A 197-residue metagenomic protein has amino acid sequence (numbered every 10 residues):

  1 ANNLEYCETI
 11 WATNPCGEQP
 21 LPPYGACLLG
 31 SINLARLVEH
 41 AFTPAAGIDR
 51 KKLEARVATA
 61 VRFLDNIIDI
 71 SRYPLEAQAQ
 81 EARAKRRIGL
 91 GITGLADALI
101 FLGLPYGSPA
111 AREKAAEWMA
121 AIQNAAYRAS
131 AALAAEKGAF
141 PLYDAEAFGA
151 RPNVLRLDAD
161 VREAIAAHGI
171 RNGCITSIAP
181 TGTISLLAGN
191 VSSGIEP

Functional and structural regions predicted by a protein language model:
A1, T176-S177, L186: General beta-strand structural signal in soluble alpha/beta enzymes
A1-A82, R87, G94-L102, V191: Function-dense linear segments that define catalytic or interfacial modules in macromolecule-processing proteins
L4-T9, A110-A115, A188-V191, E196-P197: Composition- and surface-driven signal marking solvent-exposed, interaction-prone regions in large proteins
P22-L28, G94, H168-N172, A179-T183: Short, well-ordered loop/turn elements at secondary-structure boundaries
L29, I88-L90, H168, T181 (+2 more regions): Short glycine-rich loop/turn motifs that provide flexible caps or phosphate-binding loops at active sites
E39, G173, T183-P197: Gly/Pro-rich active-site capping loops and adjacent beta-alpha segments that organize cofactor/substrate pockets
R56-A79, R83, L104-T181: Internal maturation/activation junctions in enzymes
